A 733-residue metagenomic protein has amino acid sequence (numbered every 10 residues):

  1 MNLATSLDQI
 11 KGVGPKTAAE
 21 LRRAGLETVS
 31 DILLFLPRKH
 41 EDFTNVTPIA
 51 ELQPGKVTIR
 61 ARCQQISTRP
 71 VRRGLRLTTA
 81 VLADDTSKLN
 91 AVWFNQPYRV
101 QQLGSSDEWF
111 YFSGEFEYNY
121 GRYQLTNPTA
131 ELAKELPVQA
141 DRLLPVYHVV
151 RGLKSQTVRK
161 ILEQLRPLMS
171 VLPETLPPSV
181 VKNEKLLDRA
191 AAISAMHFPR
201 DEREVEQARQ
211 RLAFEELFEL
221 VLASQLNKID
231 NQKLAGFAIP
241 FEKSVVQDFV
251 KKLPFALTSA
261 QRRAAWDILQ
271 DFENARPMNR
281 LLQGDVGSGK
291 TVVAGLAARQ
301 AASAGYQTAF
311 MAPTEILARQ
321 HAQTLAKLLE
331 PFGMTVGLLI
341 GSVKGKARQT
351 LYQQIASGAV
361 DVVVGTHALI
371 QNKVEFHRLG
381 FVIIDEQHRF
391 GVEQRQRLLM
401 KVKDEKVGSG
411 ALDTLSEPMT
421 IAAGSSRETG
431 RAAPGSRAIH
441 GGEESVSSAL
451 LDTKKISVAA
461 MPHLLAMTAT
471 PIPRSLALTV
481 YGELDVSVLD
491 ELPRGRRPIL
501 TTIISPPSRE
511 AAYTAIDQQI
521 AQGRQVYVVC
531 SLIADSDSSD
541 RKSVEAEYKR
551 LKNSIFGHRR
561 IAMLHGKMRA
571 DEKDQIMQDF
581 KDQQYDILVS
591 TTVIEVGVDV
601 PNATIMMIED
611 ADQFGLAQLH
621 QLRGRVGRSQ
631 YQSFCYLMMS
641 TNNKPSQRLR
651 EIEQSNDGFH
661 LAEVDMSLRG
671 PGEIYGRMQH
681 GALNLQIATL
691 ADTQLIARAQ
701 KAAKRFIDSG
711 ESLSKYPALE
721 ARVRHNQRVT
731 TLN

Functional and structural regions predicted by a protein language model:
K39-V57: Short boundary/loop segments of OB/S1/cold-shock single-stranded nucleic-acid-binding domains
P54-V71, G114: Structural detector for short beta-strands of small beta-barrel domains
R69-K252: Upstream accessory/linker segments immediately N-terminal to the RecA-like ATPase cores of bacterial MutS and a subset
F255-A275: N-terminal pre-P-loop "Q-motif" helix
R263, P277-V407, L415-M419, H440 (+1 more regions): Inter-lobe coupling/hinge segments of SF2-like helicase ATPases
V407-T414, M419, A423-A438, E444-S448: Intrinsic, low-complexity polybasic segments
H558, Q578-I587, I594-P601, M606 (+4 more regions): Accessory helical-bundle/CTD segments and flexible terminal tails appended to RecA-like ATPase motors
